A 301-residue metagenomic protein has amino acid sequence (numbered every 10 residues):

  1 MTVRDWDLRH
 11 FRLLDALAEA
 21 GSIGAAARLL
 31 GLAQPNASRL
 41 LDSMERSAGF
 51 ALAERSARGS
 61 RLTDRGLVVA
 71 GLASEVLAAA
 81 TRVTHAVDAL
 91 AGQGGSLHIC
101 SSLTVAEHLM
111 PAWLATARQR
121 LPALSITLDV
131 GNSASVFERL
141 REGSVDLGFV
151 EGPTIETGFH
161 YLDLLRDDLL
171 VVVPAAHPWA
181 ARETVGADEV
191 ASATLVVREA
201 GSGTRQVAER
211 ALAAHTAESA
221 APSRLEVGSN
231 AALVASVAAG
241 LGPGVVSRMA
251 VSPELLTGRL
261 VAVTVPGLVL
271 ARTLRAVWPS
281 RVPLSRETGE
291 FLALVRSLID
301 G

Functional and structural regions predicted by a protein language model:
D15-A33, G59: Short helix-boundary/capping micro-motifs
S43-D64: A short LG(V/I)-centered, amphipathic sequence patch enriched for acidic residue(s) preceding the LG motif
S47-A48, V69-A91: Alpha-helical linker/hinge and terminal dimerization helices associated with HTH transcriptional regulators
G94-T157, E218, V227-S229: Central regulatory/effector-binding core of bacterial HTH transcription factors
L109, V261-G301: A late-sequence structural motif
N132-F137, R141-V145, V150-E151, G201 (+1 more regions): Hydrophobic hinge/microswitch elements
F159-V196, A200, R286: Flexible hinge/capping segments at coil-to-helix
W179, T194-T216, L284-A293: Secondary-structure junction motif
